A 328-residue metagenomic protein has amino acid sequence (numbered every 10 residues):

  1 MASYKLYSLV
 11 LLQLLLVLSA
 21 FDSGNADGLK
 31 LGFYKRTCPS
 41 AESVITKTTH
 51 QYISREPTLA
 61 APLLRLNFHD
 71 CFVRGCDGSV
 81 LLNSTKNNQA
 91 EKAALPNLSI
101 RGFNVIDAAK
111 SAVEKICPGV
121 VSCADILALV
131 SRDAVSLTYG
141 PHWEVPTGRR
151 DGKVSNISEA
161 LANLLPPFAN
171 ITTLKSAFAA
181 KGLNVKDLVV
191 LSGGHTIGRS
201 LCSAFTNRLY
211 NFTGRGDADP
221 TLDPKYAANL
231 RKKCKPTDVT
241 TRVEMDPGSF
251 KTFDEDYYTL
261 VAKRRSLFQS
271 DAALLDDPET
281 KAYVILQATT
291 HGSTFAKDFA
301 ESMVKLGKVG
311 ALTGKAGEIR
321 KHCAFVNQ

Functional and structural regions predicted by a protein language model:
A2-Q328: Catalytic cores of secreted/periplasmic or lumenal enzymes
